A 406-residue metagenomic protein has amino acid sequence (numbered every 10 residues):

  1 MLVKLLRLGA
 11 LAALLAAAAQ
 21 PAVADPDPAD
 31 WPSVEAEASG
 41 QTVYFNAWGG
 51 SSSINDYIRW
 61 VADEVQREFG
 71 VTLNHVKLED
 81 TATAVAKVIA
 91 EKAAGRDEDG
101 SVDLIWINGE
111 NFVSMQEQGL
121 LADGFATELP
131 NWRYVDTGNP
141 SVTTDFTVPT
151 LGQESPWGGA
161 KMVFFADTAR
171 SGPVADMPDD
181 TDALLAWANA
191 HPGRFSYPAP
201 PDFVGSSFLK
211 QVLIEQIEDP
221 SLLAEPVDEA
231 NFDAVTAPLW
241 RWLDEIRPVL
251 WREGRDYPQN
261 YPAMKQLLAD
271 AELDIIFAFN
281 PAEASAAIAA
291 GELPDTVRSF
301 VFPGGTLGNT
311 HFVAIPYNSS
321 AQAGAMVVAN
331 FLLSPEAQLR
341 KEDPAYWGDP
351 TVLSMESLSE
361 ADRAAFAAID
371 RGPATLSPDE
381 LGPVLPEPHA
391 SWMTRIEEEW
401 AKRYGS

Functional and structural regions predicted by a protein language model:
M1-G9: Bacterial N-terminal signal peptides that target proteins for export
G9-A18: Bacterial N-terminal signal peptides
P26-D30, Q266, P373-S406: Conserved C-terminal helix/tail region of periplasmic/extracytoplasmic solute-binding proteins
D30-S39, N46, S51-T72, F164: Short, polar/charged alpha-helical segment
W48-W60, V76-T83, E98, V102-P262: Extracytoplasmic ligand-binding site segments that recognize negatively charged/polar headgroups
F112-S114, I276-P294: A ligand-binding cleft/hinge motif common to bilobed small-molecule-binding domains
A160, W242-I246, Y257, P281 (+1 more regions): Periplasmic-binding protein-like
T306-L307, H311-E380: Mature extracytoplasmic/periplasmic domains
